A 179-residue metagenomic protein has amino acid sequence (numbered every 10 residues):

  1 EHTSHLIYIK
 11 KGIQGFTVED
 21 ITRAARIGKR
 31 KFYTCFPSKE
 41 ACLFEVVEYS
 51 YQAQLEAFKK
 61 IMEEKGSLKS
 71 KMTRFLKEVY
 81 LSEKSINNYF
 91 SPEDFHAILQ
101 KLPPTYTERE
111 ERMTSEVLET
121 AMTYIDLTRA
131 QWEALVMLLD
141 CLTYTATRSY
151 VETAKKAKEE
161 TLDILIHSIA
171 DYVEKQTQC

Functional and structural regions predicted by a protein language model:
E1-I7, I21, V46-S50, Q54 (+1 more regions): Generic hydrophobic, amphipathic alpha-helix propensity
T3-K11, A53-E64, L138-S149: Solvent-exposed, amphipathic alpha-helical segments
I7-A41, E45: Helix-turn-helix
E45, E56-S85: Hydrophobic alpha-helical connector segments
Q52, S85, L99-R129, E133-M137 (+1 more regions): Amphipathic alpha-helical packing segments from all-alpha helical-bundle domains
A53-Q54, S82-I86, E116-T120, L142 (+3 more regions): A short secondary-structure junction motif
R74-P104, R148, E152: Amphipathic alpha-helical segments used for helix-helix packing
M122-S168, Q176-C179: Hydrophobic/aromatic-rich alpha-helical bundle segments in the mid-to-C-terminal region
